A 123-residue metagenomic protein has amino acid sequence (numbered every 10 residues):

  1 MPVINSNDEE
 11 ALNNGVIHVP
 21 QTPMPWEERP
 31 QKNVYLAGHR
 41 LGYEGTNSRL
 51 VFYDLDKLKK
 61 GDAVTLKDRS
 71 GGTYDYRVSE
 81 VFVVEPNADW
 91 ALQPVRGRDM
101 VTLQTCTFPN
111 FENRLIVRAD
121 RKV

Functional and structural regions predicted by a protein language model:
M1-V123: Solvent-exposed, non-transmembrane regions of membrane-associated and secreted proteins
